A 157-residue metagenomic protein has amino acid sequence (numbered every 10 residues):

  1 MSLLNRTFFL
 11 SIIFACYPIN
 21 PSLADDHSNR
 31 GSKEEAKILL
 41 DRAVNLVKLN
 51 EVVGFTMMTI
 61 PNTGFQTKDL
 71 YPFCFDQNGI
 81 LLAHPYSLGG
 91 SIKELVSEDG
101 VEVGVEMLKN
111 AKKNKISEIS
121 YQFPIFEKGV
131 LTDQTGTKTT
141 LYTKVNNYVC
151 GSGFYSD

Functional and structural regions predicted by a protein language model:
M1-F9: Bacterial N-terminal signal peptides that target proteins for export
I19-A24: Sec/Tat signal peptide C-region and signal peptidase I cleavage site
S28-T56: Extracellular/periplasmic ligand-binding regions of membrane signal-transduction receptors
L40, K138-D157: Short, hydrophobic beta-strand elements of compact beta-sandwich sensory domains
L40, N50, V103-E127: Soluble sensory domains of the PAS superfamily and closely related sensory modules
V47-C74: Extracytoplasmic/periplasmic helical hairpin of the input-sensing domain located between the first two N-terminal
F65-N114: Extracytoplasmic ligand-binding sensor domains of the Cache superfamily
K128, D133-L141: A short beta-strand signature within small-molecule sensing/ligand-binding domains used in signal transduction
